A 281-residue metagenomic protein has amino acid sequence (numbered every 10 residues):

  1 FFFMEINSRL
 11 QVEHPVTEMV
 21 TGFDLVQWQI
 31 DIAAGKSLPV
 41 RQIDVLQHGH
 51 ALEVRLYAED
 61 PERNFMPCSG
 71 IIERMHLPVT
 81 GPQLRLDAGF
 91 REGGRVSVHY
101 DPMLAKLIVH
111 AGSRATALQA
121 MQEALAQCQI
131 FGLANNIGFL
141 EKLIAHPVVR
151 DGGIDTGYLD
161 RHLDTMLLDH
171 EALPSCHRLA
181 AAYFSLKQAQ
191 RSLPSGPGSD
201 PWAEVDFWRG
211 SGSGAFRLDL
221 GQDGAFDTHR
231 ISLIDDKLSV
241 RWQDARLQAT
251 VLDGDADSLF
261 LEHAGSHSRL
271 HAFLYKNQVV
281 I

Functional and structural regions predicted by a protein language model:
F1-Q11: Conserved metal-phosphate-binding beta-hairpin within the catalytic cores of diverse ATP-dependent phosphoryl-transfer
F3-E5, G49-E53, L104-K106, S258 (+1 more regions): Broad gene-expression machinery/nucleic-acid interaction feature
Q11, P15-Q248: Catalytic cores of soluble metabolic enzymes centered on carboxylation/carboxyl-transfer
R63, D155, F260-I281: Structured, non-catalytic alpha/beta "coupling" segments that mediate domain-domain communication and provide generic
D244-S268: A conserved acidic, glycine/proline-rich C-terminal tail/linker
